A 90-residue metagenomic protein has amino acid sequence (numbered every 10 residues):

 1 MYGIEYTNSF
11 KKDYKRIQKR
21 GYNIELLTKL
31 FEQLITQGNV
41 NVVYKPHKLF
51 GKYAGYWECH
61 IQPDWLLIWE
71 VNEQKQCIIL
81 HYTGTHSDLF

Functional and structural regions predicted by a protein language model:
M1-G3, S9-E25, K29, V43 (+3 more regions): Enriched for short, Lys/Arg-rich terminal
N39, K48-K52: A general structural signal for short secondary-structure boundary/capping elements
A54-Y56: Conserved N-terminal boundary motif of the eukaryotic protein kinase catalytic domain
